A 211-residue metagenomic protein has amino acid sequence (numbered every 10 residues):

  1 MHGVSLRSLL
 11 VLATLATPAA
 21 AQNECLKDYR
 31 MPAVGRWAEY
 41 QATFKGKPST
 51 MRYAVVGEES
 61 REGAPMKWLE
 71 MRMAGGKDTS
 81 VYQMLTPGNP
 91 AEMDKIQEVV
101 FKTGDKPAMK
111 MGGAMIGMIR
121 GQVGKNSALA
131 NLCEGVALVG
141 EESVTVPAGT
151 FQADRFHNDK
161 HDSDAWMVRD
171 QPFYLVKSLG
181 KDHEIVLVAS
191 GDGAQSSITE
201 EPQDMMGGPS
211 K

Functional and structural regions predicted by a protein language model:
M1-L9: Bacterial N-terminal signal peptides that target proteins for export
V11-T14: Low-complexity intrinsically disordered segments
A16-P18: N-terminal signal peptide c-region/cleavage motif recognized by signal peptidases
Q22-K95, K102-K211: Acidic, serine/threonine-rich low-complexity disordered tracts
